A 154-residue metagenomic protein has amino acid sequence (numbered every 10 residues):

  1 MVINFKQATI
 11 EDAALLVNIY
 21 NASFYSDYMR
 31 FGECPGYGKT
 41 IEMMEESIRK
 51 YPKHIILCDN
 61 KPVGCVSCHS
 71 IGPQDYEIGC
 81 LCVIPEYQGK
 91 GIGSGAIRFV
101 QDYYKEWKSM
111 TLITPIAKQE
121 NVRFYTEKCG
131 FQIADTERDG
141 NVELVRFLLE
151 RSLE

Functional and structural regions predicted by a protein language model:
N4-N18: A short beta-loop-alpha structural element at the N-terminal edge of CoA-dependent acyl/N-acetyltransferase catalytic
V17-E45: Conserved GNAT-fold acetyl-CoA-binding loop/helix
M43-I55, E77: A short helix-loop-beta-strand connector motif used in the catalytic cores of GNAT acetyltransferases and, in some
I55, K61-S70, E77-C82: Conserved beta-strand in the GNAT
L81-Q88, T114-I116: A short, internal acetyl-CoA/4′-phosphopantetheine-binding micro-motif in the GNAT/acyltransferase core
V83, G89-D102, E127: Conserved acetyl-CoA-binding loop-helix of GNAT-fold acetyltransferases
S94-G95, A117-D135: Conserved active-site alpha-helix within GNAT-family acetyltransferase domains
Y104-I116: Conserved GNAT acetyl-CoA-binding A-motif
